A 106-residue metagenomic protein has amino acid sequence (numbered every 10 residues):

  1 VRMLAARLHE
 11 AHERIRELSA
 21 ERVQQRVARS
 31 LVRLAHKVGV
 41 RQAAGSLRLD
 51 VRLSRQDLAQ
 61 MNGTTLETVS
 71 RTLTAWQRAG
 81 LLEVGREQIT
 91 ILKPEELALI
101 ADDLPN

Functional and structural regions predicted by a protein language model:
V1-A28: A small-molecule sensor/coupling module
S30, L34-N106: Phosphate-/nucleic-acid-contacting segments
